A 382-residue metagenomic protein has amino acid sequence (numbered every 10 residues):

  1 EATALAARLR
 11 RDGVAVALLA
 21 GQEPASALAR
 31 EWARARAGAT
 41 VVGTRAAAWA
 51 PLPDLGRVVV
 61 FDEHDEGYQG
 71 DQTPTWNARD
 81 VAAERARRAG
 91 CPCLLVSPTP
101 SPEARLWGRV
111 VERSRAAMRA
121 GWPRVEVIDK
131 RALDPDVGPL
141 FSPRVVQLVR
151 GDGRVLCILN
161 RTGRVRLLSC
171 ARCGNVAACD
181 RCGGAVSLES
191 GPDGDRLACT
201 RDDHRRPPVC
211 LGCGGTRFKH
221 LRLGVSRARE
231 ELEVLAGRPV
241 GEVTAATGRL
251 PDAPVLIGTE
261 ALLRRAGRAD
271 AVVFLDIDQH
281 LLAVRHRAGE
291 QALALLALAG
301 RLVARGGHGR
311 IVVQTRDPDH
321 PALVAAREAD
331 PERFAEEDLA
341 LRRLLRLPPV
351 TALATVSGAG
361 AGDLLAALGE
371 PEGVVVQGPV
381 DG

Functional and structural regions predicted by a protein language model:
E1-A39, T44-G358: Inter-lobe coupling/hinge segments of SF2-like helicase ATPases
L341-G382: Long, largely alpha-helical accessory region at the distal end of helicase-like NTP-driven motors
